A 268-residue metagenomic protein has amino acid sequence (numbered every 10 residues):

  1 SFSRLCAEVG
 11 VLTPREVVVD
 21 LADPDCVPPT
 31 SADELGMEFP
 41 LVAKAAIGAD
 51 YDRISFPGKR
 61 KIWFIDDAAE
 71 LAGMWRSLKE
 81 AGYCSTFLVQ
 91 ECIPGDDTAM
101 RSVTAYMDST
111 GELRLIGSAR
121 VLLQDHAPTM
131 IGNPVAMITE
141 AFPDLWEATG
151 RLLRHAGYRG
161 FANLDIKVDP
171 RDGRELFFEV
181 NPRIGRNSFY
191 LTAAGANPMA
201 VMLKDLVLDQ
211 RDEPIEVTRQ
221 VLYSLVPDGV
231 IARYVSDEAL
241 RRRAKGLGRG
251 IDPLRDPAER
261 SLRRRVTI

Functional and structural regions predicted by a protein language model:
F2-F87, S109-G111: Active-site nucleotide/adenylate-binding loops and adjacent lid/helix of ATP-dependent enzymes
F64, A68, R186-K204: Gly/Ser/Thr-rich active-site loops/lids in small-molecule metabolic enzymes that frequently grip phosphoryl groups
I65-A127, E140-A148, V168-L176: Phosphate-binding site of ATP-dependent enzymes
L88-V89, R159-N163, D212-R219: Flexible, glycine/charged-enriched surface loops at secondary-structure junctions
L122-P134, N181-G195: Glycine-rich phosphate/pyrophosphate-binding beta-alpha loops
L153-F189: Conserved metal-phosphate-binding beta-hairpin within the catalytic cores of diverse ATP-dependent phosphoryl-transfer
A200-I268: Peripheral (often C-terminal) accessory segments that flank ATP-dependent C-N-forming ligase machineries
